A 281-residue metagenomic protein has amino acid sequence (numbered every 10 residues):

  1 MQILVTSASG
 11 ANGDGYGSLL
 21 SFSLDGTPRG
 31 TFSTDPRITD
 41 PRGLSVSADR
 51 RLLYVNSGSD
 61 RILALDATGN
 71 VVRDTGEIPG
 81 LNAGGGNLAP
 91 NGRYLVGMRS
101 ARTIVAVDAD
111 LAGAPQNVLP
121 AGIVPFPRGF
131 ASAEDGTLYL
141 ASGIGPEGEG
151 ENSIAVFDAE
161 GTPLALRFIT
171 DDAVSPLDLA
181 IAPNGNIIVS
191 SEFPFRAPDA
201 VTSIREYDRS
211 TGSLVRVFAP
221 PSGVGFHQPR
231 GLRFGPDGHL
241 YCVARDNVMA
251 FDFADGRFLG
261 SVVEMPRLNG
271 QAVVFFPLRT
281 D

Functional and structural regions predicted by a protein language model:
M1-G30, F276, T280: An edge-strand/N-cap motif at the start of beta-rich repeat modules
L4-T6, Y54-V55, V96-G97, Y139-A141 (+2 more regions): Residue position within the beta-strands of beta-propeller blades
A8-G10, S57-G58, M98-S100, G143-G145 (+3 more regions): Short loop/turn segments immediately following the C-termini of beta-strands
D14-Y16, D35-D49, I78-Y94, S100 (+7 more regions): Beta-rich, blade/repeat-based domains predominating in secreted/periplasmic proteins but also intracellular
G17-L20, R61-A64, R102-A106, N152-A155 (+2 more regions): A short loop-to-beta-strand structural motif that recurs across blades of beta-propeller domains
S23-T27, L65-N70, D108-A112, F157-T162 (+2 more regions): Short loop/turn segments that connect beta-strands within beta-propeller blades
T27-D35, N70-E77, G113-A121, T162-T170 (+2 more regions): A short beta-strand motif characteristic of beta-propeller blades
R245-D281: Blade-level signature of beta-propeller repeat domains, shared across WD40, Kelch, NHL, RCC1 and BNR/Asp-box propellers
